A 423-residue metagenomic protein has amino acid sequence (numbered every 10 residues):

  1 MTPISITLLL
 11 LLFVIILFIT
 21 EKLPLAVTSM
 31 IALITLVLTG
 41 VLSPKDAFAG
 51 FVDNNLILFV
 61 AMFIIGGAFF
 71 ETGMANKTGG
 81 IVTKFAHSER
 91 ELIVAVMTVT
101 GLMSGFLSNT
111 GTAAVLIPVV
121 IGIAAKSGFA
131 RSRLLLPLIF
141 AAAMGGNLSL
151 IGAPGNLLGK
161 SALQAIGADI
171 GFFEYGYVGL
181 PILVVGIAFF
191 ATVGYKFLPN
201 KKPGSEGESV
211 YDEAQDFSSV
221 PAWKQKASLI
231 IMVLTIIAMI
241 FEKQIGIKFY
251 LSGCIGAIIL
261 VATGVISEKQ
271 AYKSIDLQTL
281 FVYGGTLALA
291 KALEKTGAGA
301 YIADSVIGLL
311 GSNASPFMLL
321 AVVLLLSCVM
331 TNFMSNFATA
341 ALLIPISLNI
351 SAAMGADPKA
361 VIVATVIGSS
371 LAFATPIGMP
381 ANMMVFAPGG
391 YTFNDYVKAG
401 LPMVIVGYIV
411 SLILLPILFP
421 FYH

Functional and structural regions predicted by a protein language model:
M1, F173-G186, F317-V329: Hydrophobic alpha-helical transmembrane segments
M1-V60, I64, Y177-D304, M403-V404 (+2 more regions): Hydrophobic transmembrane alpha-helices of multi-pass small-molecule transporters
I6, E91, S127-F140, G145-L158 (+2 more regions): Juxtamembrane and boundary regions of transmembrane helices in multi-pass small-molecule transporters and channels
L12-E21, G67-F85, I121-K126, V193-G194 (+4 more regions): C-terminal ends of transmembrane helices
V14-L23, V99-N109, F140-I151, A238-Q244 (+2 more regions): Transmembrane alpha-helix interface/packing and boundary motifs in multi-pass membrane proteins, characterized by
I31, A95, V99, P137-F140 (+8 more regions): Hydrophobic residues within alpha-helical transmembrane segments of multi-pass solute transporters/permease subunits
I34, L38-A130, S274-T279, Y283-M354: Membrane-embedded alpha-helical segments and adjacent helix-loop junctions characteristic of multi-pass solute
P44, R90, R131, F172 (+4 more regions): Alpha-helix N-cap/start motif
